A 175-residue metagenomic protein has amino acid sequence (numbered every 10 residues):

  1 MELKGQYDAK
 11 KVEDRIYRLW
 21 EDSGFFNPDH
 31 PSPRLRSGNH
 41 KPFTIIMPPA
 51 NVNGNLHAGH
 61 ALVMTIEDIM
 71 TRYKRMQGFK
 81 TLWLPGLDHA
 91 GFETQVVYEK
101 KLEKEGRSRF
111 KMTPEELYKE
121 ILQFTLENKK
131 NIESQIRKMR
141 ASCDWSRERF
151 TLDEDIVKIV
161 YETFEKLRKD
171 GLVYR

Functional and structural regions predicted by a protein language model:
M1-L35, N39-R175: N-terminal, positively charged nucleic-acid-binding surface of large information/translation enzymes
